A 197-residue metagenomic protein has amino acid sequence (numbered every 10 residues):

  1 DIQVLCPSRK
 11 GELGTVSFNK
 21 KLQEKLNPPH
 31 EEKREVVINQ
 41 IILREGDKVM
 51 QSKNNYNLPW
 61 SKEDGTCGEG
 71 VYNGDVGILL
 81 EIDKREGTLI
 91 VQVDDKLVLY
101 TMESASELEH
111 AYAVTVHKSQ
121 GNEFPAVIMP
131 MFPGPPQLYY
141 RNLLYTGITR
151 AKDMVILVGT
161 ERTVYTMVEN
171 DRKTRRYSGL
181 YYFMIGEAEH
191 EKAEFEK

Functional and structural regions predicted by a protein language model:
D1-V71: Conserved helicase/translocase motor-coupling segment
N73-K197: C-terminal accessory regions
